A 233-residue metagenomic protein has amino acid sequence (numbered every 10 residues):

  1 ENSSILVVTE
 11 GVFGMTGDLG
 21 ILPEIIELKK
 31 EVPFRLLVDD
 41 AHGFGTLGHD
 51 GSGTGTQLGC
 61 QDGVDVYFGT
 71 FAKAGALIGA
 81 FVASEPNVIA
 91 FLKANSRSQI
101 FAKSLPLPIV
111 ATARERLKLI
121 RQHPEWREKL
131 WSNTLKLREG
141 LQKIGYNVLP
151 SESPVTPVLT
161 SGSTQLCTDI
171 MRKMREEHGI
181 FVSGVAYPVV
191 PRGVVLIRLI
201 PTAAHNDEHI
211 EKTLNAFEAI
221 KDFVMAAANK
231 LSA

Functional and structural regions predicted by a protein language model:
E1-V38: Active-site phosphate-binding strand-loop segment of PLP-dependent enzymes
I5, F68, A102-K103, N147-E152 (+1 more regions): Short beta-strand
V12-T16, G43-T46, Q99-I100, L159 (+1 more regions): Short, small-residue-enriched loops and turns at beta-alpha junctions that line or gate enzyme active sites
D50, T56-F91: Active-site PLP attachment segment
I78-G79, S96-L105: A short glycine-threonine-serine/GTX helix/turn-capping micro-motif
I100, E176-F181, F217-M225: A common structural junction motif
R127-R138, Q142-H178, V189, V194 (+2 more regions): Conserved PLP-binding catalytic core of the aspartate aminotransferase-like
